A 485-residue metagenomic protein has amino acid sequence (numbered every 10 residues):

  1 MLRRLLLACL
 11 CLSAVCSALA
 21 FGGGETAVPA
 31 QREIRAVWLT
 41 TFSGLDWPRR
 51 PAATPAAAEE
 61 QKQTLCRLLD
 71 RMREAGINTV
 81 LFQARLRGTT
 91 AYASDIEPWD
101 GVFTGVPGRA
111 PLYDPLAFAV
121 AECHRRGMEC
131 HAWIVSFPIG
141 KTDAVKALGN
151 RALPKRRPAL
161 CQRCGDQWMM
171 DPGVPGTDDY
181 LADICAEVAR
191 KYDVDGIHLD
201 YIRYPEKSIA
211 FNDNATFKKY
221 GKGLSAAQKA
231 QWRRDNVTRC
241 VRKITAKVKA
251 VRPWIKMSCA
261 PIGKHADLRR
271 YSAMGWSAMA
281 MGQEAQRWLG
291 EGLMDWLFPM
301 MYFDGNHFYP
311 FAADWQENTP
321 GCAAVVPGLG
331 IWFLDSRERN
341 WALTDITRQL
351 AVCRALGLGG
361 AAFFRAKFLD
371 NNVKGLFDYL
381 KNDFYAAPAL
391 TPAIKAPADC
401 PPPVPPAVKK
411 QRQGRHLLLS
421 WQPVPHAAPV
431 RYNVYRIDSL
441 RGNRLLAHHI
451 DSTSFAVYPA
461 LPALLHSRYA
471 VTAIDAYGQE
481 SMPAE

Functional and structural regions predicted by a protein language model:
Q31-V37, I77-G88, D114-Q162, H198-Y201 (+2 more regions): Glycine-rich, aromatic-flanked loop segments that form ligand/cofactor-binding clefts across common enzyme folds
R32, T40-K62, A132-K191: Active-site-adjacent "subsite" loops/lids of carbohydrate-active enzymes
T41, I255-A273, A312-I346: Active-site clefts of carbohydrate-active enzymes
Q63-T89, Y192: Catalytic domains of carbohydrate-active enzymes, especially glycoside hydrolases
I77-N78, R85, R126, K155-R287 (+1 more regions): Polysaccharide-binding and catalytic clefts of secreted carbohydrate-active enzymes
A285-Q286, G290-F308, A323-A396: Substrate-binding cleft of secreted/luminal carbohydrate-active enzymes
N382-H426, Y477-E485: Pro/Thr/Ser/Gly-rich low-complexity, intrinsically disordered linker/stalk tracts
V457-E480: Beta-strand-rich modules
